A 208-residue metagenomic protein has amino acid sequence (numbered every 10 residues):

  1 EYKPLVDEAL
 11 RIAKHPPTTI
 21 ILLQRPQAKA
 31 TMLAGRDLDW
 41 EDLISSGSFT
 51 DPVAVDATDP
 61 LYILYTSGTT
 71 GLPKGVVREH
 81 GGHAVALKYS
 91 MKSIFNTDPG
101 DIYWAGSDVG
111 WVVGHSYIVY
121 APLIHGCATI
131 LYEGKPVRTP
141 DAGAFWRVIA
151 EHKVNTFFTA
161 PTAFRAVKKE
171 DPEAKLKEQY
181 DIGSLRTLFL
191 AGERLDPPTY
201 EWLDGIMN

Functional and structural regions predicted by a protein language model:
E1-R36, P99-G100, G134-N208: Conserved adenylate-forming
A9, T50-P52, K92-S93, V119 (+2 more regions): Generic recognition of flexible, low-complexity loop/linker segments
I20-L23, A28, M32-Y65, L72 (+2 more regions): Conserved pre-ATP/AMP-binding loop-to-beta segment of ANL
A57, V112, P197: A short, basic/aromatic alpha-helical/loop segment that forms part of the nucleotidyl-sugar donor-binding site
L61-L64, G75-A166, E170, T187-F189: AMP-binding/adenylate-forming
T69, G126, G192: Conserved G/P- and acidic residue-centered "switch" motifs that form tight phosphate/ATP-binding loops in soluble
